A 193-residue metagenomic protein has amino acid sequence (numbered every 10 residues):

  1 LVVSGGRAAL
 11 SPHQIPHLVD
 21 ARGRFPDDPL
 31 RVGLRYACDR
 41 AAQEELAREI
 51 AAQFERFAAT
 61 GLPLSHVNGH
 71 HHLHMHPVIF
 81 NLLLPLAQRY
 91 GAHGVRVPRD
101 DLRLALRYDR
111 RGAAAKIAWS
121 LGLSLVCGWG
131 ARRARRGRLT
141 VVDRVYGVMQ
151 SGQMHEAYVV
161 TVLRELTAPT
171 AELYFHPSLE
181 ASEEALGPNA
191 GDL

Functional and structural regions predicted by a protein language model:
L1-H66, P77-L193: Terminal accessory/targeting
N68-H71: Active-site histidine-anchored catalytic micro-motif
H74: Alpha-helical and His/Cys-centered functional microenvironments
